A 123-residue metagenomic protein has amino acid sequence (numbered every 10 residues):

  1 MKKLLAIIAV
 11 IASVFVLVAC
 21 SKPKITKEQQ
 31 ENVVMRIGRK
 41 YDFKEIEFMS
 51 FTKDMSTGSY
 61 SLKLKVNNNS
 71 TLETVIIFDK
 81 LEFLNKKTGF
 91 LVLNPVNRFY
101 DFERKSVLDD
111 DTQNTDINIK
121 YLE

Functional and structural regions predicted by a protein language model:
M1-L4, I11: Positively charged n-region of N-terminal signal peptides that target proteins for export
I7-A9, S61-S70: Short, charged low-complexity intrinsically disordered segments located at boundaries of structured domains
A9-A12, Y121-E123: Terminal amphipathic/targeting segments at protein termini used for secretion and membrane/organellar or lipid-droplet
V16-A19: C-terminal motif of bacterial Sec signal peptides marking the signal peptidase cleavage site
P23-F48: Short, non-transmembrane alpha-helical segments in secretory-pathway proteins
R39-K65: Post-signal-peptide N-terminal segment of Sec-exported extracytoplasmic proteins
K65-E123: Extracytoplasmic electrostatic interaction patches
